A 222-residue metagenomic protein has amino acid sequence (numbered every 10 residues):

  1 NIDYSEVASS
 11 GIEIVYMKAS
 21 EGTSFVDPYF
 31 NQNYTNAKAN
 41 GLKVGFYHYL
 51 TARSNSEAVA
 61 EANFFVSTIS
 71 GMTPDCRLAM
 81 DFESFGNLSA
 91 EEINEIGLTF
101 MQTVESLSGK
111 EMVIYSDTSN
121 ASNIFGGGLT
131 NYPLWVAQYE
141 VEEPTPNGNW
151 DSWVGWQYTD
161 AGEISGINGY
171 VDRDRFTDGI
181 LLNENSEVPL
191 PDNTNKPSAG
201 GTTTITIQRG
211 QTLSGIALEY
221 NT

Functional and structural regions predicted by a protein language model:
N1-K110: Substrate-binding cleft of extracellular glycoside hydrolase catalytic domains
N1-S5, S9, L129-S198: Functionally critical loop-and-helix segments that line ligand-binding/catalytic clefts of soluble enzyme domains
G45-Y47, A79, V113-Y115, W135 (+1 more regions): Structural detector of well-ordered beta-strand residues that form the stable sheet scaffold of enzyme domains
E57-A60, N120-L129: Glycine-rich, charge-decorated loop segments at or immediately adjacent to ligand/cofactor-binding or catalytic sites
F64-M80, S84, F125-S152: Structural recognition of alpha->loop->beta junctions
G109-S122: Aromatic-lined carbohydrate-recognition surfaces of secreted/lumenal glycan-active proteins
N195-N221: Primarily a LysM-type cell-wall glycan-binding module
